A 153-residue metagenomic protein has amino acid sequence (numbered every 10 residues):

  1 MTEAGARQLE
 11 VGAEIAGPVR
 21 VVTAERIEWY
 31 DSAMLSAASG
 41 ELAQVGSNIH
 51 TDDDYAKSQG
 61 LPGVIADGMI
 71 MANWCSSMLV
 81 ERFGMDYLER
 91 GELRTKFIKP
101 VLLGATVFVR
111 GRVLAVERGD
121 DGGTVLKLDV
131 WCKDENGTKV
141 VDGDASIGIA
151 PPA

Functional and structural regions predicted by a protein language model:
M1-A66: Catalytic strand-loop segment that frames the active site of acyl-thioester-processing enzymes
M1-V21, F97, L102-A153: HotDog/MaoC-like acyl-thioester-processing domains
A6-Q8, L42, H50, R82-Y87 (+1 more regions): Intrinsically disordered, low-complexity segments enriched in polar/charged residues with Gly/Pro, especially when
M34-L35, E89-G91, D121-G122, A145: Short, charged/polar low-complexity linear motifs in solvent-exposed/disordered segments
V45, R90, R94, P151-P152: Residue-level detector of alpha-helical recognition elements and their boundaries
D53, Q59-N73, L126-D134, P151: A broadly tuned preference for mixed-charge, low-complexity surface segments
Q59-A66, I70-L114: Hydrophobic beta-strand-centered segment that forms part of the acyl-chain substrate-binding groove
